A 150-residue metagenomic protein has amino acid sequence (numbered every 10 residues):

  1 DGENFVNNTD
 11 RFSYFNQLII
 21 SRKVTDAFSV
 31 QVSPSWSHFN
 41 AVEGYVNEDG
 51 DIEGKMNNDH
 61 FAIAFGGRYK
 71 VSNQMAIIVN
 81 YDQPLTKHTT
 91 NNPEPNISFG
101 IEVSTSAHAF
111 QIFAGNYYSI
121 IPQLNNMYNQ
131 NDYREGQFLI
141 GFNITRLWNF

Functional and structural regions predicted by a protein language model:
D1, W36-N40, Y81-K87, T105-A107 (+2 more regions): Transmembrane beta-strands of outer-membrane beta-barrel pores
D1-N58, N125-E135: Outer-membrane pore/translocation modules
N8-Y14, N57-I63, P93-I97, S104-S106 (+1 more regions): Residues that define the transmembrane beta-barrel architecture of outer-membrane proteins
N16, V32, G67, V79 (+2 more regions): Membrane-embedded beta-strand positions of outer-membrane beta-barrel proteins
A27-V30, N73-V79, A107-Q111, W148-F150: Repeated loop/turn-to-beta-strand initiation elements of outer-membrane beta-barrel proteins
I63-I78, Q83: Surface-exposed extracellular loop regions of Gram-negative outer-membrane beta-barrel proteins
A76, N80, P84, N91-S104 (+1 more regions): Active-site/pore-lining binding-face segments in mid-to-C-terminal subdomains
F99-H108, I112, Y117-S119, E135-F150: Outer-membrane beta-barrel "beta-signal"
